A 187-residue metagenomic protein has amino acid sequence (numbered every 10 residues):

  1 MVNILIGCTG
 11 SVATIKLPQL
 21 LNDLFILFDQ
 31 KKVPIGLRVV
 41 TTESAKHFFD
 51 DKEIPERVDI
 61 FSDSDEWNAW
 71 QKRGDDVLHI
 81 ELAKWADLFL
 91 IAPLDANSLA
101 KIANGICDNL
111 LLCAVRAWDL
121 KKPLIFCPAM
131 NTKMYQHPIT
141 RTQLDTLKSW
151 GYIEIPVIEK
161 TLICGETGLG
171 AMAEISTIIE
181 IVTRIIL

Functional and structural regions predicted by a protein language model:
M1-F126, T132-L187: A cross-family phosphate/adenosyl-ligand binding-site feature
